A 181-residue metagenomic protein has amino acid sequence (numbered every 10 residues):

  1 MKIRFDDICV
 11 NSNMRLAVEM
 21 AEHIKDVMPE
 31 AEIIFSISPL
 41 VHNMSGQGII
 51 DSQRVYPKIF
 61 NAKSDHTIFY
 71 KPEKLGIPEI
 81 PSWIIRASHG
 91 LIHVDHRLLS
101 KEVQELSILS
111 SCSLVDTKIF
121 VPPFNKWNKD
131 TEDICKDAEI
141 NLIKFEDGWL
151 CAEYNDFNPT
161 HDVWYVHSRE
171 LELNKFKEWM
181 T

Functional and structural regions predicted by a protein language model:
M1-M14, K129-T181: C-terminal active-site subregion of NodB/CE4 polysaccharide deacetylases
N13-L40: A short alpha/beta connector and helix-capping loop motif
A17-V18, S100, E178: Single-residue recognition of alpha-helix boundary sites
H23-I33, E79-S82, D116, D137-I143 (+1 more regions): Structural alpha-beta junctions
E30-T131, H161-W164: Metal-dependent polysaccharide deacetylase catalytic core of the NodB/CE4 family, i.e., the active-site-bearing domain
